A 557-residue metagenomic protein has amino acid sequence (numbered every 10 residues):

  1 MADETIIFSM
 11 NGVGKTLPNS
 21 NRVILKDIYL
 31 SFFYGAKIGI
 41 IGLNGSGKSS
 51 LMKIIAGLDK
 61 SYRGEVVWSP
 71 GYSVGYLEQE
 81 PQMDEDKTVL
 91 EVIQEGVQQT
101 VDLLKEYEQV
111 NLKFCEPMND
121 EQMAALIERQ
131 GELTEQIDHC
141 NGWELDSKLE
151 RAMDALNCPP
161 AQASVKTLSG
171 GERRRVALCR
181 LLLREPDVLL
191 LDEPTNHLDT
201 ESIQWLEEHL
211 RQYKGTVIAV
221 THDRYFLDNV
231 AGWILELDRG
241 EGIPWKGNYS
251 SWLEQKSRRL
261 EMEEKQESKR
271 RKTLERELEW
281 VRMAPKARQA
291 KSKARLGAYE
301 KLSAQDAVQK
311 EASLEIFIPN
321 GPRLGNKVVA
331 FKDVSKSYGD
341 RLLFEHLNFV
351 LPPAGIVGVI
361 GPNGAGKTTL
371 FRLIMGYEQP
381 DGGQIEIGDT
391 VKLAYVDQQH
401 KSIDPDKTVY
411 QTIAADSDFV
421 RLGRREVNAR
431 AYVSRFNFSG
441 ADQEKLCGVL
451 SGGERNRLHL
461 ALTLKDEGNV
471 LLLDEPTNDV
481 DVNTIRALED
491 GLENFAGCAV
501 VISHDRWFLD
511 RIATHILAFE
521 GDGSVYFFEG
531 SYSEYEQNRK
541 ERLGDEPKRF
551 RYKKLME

Functional and structural regions predicted by a protein language model:
M1-S268, A312, P319-E557: ABC ATP-binding cassette signature C-motif
Q255-R288, S292-A298, L302-Q309: Intracellular alpha-helical coupling/juxtamembrane segments of multi-pass membrane proteins
E277-K286, E300, L314-G321, K327-A330: Alpha-helical coupling/stalk and coiled-coil linker elements that connect catalytic or binding modules and transmit
